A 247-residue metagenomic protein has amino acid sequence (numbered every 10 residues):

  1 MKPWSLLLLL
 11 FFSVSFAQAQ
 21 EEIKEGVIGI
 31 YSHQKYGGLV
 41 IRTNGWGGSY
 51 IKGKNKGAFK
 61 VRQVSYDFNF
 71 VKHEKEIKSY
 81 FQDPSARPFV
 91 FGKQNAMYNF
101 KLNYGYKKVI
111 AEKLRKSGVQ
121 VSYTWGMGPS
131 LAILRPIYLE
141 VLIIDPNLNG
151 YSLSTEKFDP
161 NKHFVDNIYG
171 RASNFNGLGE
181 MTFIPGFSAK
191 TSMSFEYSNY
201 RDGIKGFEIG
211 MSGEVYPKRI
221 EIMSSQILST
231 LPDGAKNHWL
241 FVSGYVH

Functional and structural regions predicted by a protein language model:
M1-I23: Bacterial Sec-dependent N-terminal signal peptides
Q20-H33, N55-Q63, I110-V121, Y197-F207: Short loop/turn motifs that connect adjacent beta-strands in outer-membrane beta-barrel proteins
K24-S32, K78-P88, V165-N174: Flexible, solvent-exposed coil segments and beta strand-coil junctions, predominantly the extracellular/periplasmic
Y31-K35, R42-W46, K60-R62, A96-F100 (+4 more regions): Residues that define the transmembrane beta-barrel architecture of outer-membrane proteins
G37-L39, Y50, V64-F68, L102 (+2 more regions): Membrane-embedded beta-strand positions of outer-membrane beta-barrel proteins
I41-G45, K54, F68-E74, Y106-K108 (+3 more regions): Transmembrane beta-strands of outer-membrane beta-barrel pores
D67-K101, G105-S117: Outer-membrane beta-barrel translocator/channel fold
G126-H238: Outer-membrane beta-barrel transmembrane domain signature
